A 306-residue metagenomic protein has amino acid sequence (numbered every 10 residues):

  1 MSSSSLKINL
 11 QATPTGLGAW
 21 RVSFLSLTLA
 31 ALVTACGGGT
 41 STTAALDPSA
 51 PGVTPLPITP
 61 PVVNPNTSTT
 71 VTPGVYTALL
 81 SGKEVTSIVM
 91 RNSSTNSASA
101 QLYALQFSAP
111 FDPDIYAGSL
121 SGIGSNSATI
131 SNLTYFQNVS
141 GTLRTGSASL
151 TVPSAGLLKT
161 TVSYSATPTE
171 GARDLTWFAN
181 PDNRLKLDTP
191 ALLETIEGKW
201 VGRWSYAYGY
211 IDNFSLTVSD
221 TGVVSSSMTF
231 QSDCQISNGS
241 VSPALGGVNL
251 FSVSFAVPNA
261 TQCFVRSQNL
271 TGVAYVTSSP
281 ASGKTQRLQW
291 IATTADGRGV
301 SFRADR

Functional and structural regions predicted by a protein language model:
S2-A12, L25-P73, R184-L185, R303-R306: Bacterial Sec-dependent N-terminal signal peptides
A50-S87, L158-Y210, T285-A304: Tryptophan-anchored aromatic micro-motifs
N66, T72-N126, G202-P258: N-terminal glycine/threonine-rich, aromatic-flanked beta-hairpin/loop signature
G82-T176: N-terminal accessory/assembly segment that mediates macromolecular interactions
M90-R91, G118-S121, A148-V152, N183 (+3 more regions): Extended lipid/amphipathic-ligand handling interfaces
I130-G146, F251-G272: An anionic, turn-rich surface loop/hairpin at beta-sheet edges that serves as a generic interaction/coordination patch
T261-R306: Hydrophilic extracytoplasmic domains
